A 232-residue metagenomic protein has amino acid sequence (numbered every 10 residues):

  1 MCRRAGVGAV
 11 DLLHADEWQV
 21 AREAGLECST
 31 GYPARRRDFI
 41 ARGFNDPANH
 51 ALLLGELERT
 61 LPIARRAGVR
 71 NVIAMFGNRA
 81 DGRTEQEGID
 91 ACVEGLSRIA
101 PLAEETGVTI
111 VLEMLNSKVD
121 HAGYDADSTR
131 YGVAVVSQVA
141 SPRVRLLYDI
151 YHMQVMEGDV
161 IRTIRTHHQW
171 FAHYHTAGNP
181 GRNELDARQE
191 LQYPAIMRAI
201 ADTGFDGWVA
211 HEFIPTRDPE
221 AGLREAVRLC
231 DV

Functional and structural regions predicted by a protein language model:
M1-R4, G68-R70, A126-Y148, H152-V232: Histidine-acidic metal/acid-base catalytic patches
M1-V20, T60, G68: Catalytic domains of carbohydrate-active enzymes, especially glycoside hydrolases
V7, L26, V69, V108 (+1 more regions): Short glycine/serine/threonine/alanine-rich loop segments
A9-D11, S29-T30, I73, V111 (+2 more regions): Conserved beta-strand positions in the central sheet of alpha/beta enzyme cores
H14-D16, A34-R36, G77-A80, M114-K118 (+3 more regions): Active-site-proximal loop/turn and secondary-structure-junction residues that shape catalytic pockets, frequently
A15-L26, G82, L191: Active-site-adjacent beta->alpha loops and helix N-cap segments on the catalytic face of soluble alpha/beta enzymes
G43-R145, V155: Active-site acidic/histidine proton-transfer and metal-coordination neighborhood in alpha/beta enzyme cores
